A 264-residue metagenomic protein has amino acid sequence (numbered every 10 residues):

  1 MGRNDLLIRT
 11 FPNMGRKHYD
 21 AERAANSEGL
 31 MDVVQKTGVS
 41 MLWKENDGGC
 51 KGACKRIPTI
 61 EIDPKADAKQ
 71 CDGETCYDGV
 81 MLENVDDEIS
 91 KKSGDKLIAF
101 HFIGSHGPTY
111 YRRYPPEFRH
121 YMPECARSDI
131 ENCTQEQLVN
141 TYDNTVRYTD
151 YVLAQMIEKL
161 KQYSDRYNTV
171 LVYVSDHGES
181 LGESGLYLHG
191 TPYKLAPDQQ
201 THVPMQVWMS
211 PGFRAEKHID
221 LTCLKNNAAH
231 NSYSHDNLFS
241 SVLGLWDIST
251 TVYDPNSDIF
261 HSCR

Functional and structural regions predicted by a protein language model:
M1-R264: Catalytic domains that recognize anionic headgroups
